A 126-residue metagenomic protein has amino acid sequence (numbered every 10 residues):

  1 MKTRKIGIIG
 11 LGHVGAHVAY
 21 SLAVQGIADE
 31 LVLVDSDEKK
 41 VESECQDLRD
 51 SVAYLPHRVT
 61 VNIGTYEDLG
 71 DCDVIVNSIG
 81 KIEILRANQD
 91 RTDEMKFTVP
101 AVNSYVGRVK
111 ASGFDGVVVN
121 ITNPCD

Functional and structural regions predicted by a protein language model:
K2-I6: Extreme N-terminal starter segment of soluble prokaryotic enzymes
L11-G12: Glycine-rich Rossmann-fold phosphate-binding loop(s) that bind the pyrophosphate of adenine dinucleotide cofactors
G15-A16: N-terminal Rossmann-fold NAD(P) dinucleotide-binding loop
L22: Aromatic pocket-lining residues of Rossmann-like dinucleotide-binding sites
Q25-E30: Conserved S-adenosyl-L-methionine
S36-C72: Conserved N-terminal Rossmann-fold NAD(P) cofactor-binding segment
R58-D115: Rossmann-like NAD(P)-binding element
